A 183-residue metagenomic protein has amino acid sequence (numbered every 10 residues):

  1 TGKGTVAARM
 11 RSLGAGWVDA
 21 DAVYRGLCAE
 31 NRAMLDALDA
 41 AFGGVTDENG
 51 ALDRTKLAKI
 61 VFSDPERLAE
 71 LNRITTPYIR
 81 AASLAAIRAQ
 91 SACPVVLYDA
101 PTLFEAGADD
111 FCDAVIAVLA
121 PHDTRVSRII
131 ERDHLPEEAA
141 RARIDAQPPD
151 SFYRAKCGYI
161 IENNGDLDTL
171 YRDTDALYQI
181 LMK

Functional and structural regions predicted by a protein language model:
T1: ATP-binding Walker
G4: Walker A/P-loop
A7-A8: The feature captures the helix immediately C-terminal to the Walker
R11-A20, R32-A33: Post-Walker A helix-loop "phosphate-sensing" segment adjacent to the P-loop in P-loop NTPases
G16, A22, A114, G158-Y159: Well-ordered beta-strand positions
R25-P94: ATP-dependent small-molecule kinase phosphotransfer cores that center on conserved nucleotide phosphate-binding segments
I79-S83, D110-F111, E131, L135-M182: Small-molecule kinase domains that catalyze NTP-dependent phosphoryl transfer to phosphate-bearing small molecules
S83-Q90, V95-R132: ATP-dependent NMP and nucleoside kinases share a basic, alpha-helical "lid"
